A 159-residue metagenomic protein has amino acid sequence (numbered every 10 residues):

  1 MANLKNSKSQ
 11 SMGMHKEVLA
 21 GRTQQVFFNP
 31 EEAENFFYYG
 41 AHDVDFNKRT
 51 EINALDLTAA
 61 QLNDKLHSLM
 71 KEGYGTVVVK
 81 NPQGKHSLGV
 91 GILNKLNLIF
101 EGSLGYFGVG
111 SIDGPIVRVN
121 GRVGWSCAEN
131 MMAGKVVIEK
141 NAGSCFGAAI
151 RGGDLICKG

Functional and structural regions predicted by a protein language model:
M1-G159: Charge-rich, low-hydrophobicity low-complexity segments
